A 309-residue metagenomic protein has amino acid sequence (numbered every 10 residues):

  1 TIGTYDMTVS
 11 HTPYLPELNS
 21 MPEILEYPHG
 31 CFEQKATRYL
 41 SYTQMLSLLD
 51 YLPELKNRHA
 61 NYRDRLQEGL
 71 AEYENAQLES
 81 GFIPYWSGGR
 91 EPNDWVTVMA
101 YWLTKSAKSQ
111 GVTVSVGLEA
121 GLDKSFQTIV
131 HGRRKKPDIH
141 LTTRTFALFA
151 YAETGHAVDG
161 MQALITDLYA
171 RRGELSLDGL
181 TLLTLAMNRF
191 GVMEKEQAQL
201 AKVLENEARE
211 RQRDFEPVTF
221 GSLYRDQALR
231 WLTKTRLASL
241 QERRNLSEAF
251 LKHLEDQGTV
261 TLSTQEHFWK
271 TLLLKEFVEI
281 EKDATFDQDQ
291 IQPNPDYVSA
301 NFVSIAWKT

Functional and structural regions predicted by a protein language model:
T1-D138, T145, F149, I165 (+1 more regions): Extended, solvent-exposed functional surface patches
T1-Y5, P137, R144-T309: Long, domain-scale non-catalytic interaction/scaffolding regions in large secretory-pathway and trafficking proteins
